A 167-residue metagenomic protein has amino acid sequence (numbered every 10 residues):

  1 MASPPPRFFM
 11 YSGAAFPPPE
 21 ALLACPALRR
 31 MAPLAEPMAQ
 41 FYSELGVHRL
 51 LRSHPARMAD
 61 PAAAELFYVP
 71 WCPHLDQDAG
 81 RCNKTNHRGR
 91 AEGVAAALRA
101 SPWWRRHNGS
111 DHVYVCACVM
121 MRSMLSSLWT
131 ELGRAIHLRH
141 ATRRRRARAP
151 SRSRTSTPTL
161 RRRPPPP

Functional and structural regions predicted by a protein language model:
M1-P167: Nucleotide-sugar donor-binding catalytic core of glycosyltransferases
